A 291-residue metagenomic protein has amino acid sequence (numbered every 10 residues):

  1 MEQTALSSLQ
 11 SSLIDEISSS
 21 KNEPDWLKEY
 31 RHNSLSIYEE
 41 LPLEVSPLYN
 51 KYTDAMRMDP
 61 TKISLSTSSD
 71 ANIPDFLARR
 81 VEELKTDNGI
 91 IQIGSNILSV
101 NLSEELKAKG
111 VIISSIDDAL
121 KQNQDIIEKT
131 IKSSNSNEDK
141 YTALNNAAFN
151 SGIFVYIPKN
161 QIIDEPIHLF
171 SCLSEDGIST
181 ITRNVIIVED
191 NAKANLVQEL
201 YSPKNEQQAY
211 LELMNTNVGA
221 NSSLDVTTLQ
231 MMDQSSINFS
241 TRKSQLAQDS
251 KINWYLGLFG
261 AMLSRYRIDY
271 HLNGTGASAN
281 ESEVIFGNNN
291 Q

Functional and structural regions predicted by a protein language model:
M1-A143: N-terminal amphipathic, basic helical "cap/leader" segment at the start of enzyme domains
E105-Q291: Conserved beta-strand/loop scaffold segments within soluble protein domains that form the structured core and edges
